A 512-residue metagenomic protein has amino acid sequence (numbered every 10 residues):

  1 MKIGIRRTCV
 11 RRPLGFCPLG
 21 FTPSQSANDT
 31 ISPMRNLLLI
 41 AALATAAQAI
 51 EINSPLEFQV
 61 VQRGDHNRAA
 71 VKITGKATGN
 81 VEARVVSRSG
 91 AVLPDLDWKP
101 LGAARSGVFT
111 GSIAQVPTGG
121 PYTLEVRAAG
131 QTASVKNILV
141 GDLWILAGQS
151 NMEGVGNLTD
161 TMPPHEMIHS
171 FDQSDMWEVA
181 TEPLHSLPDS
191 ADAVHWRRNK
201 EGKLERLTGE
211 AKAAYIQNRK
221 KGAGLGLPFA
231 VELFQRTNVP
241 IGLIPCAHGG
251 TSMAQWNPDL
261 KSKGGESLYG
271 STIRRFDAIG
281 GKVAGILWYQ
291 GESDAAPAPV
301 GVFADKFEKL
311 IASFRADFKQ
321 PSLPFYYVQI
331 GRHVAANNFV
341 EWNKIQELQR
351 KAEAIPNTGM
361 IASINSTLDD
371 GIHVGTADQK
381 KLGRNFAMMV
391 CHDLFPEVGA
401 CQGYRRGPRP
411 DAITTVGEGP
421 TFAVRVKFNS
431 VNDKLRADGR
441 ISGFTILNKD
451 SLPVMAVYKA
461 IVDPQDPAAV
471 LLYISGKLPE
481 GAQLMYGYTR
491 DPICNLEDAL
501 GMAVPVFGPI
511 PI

Functional and structural regions predicted by a protein language model:
G4-R6, I31-S32, A41: Residues marking helix boundaries in flexible regions
V10, A27-D29: Acidic, Ala/Val/Gly-enriched low-complexity intrinsically disordered segments
T22, D29-T30: Short, positively charged and aromatic/hydrophobic N-terminal segments
N36-T45: Sec-dependent N-terminal signal peptides
I50-I512: Cell-envelope and extracellular/periplasmic
